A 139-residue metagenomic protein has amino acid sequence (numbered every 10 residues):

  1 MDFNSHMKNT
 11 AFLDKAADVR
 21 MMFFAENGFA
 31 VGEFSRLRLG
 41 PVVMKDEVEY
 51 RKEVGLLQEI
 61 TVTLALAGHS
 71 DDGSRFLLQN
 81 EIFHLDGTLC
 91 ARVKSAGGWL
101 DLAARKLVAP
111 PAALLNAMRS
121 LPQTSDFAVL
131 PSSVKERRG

Functional and structural regions predicted by a protein language model:
M1-K45, D101-G139: Hot-dog-fold acyl-thioester-processing enzymes
F12-A17, D46-I60: Short, charge-rich amphipathic segments
Y50, G55-E59, A67-G139: HotDog/MaoC-like acyl-thioester-processing domains
L64: Extended, charged catalytic domains and RNA/DNA-binding interfaces, predominantly in divalent-metal-using enzymes
